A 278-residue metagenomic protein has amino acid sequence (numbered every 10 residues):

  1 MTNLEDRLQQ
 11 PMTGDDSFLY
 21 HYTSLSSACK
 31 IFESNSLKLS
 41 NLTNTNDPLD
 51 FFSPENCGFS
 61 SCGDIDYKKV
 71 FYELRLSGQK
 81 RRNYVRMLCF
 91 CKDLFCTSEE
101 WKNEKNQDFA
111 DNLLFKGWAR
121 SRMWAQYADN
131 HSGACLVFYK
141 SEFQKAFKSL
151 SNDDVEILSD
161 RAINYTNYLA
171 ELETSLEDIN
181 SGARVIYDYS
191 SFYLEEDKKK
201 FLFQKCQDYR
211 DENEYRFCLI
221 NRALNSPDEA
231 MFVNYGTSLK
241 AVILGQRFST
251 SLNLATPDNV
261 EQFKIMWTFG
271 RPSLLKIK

Functional and structural regions predicted by a protein language model:
M1-K278: Partner-binding and oligomerization surfaces adjacent to conserved cores of proteins that assemble macromolecular
